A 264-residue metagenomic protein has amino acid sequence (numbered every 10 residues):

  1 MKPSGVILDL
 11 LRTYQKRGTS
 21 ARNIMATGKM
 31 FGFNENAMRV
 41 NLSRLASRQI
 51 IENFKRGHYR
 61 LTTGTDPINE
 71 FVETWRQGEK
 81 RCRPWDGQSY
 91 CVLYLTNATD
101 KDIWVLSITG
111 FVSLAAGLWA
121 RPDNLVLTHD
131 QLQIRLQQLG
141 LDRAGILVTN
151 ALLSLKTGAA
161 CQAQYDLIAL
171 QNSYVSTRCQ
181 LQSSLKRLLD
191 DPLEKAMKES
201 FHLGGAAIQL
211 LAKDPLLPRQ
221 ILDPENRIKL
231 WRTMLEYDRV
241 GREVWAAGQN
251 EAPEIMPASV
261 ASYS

Functional and structural regions predicted by a protein language model:
M1-L10: Short alpha-helical segments that sit at the start of domains
R17-G28: Short acidic, hydrophobic short linear motifs in intrinsically disordered regions
N41-R48, L106, L139: Basic amphipathic alpha-helical segments that dock to polyanions
A46-R56: A short, conserved structural fragment
G57-T63: Minor-groove-contacting beta-hairpin "wing" of winged helix-turn-helix DNA-binding domains
P67-S89: Short, amphipathic alpha-helical interaction segments positioned at domain boundaries
N97-D191: Mid-protein regulatory/catalytic core that forms ligand/cofactor-binding pockets and protein-protein interaction
Q162-S264: C-terminal regulatory/effector modules of DNA-binding transcriptional regulators
